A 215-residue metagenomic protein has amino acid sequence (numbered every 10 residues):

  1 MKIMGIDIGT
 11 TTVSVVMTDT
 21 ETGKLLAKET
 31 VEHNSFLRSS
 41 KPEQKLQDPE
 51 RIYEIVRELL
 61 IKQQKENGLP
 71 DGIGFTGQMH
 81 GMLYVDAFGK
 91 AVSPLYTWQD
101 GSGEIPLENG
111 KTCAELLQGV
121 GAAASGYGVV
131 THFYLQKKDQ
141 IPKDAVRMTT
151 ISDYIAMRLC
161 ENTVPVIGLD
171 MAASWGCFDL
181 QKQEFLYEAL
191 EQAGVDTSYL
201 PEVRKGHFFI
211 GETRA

Functional and structural regions predicted by a protein language model:
M1-S93, D144, P201-E202: N-terminal glycine/serine-rich phosphate-binding loop of ATP-dependent small-molecule kinases, especially carbohydrate
L60-A215: Glycine-rich phosphate-binding/catalytic subdomain of phosphoryl-transfer and nucleotide/sugar-phosphate-processing
